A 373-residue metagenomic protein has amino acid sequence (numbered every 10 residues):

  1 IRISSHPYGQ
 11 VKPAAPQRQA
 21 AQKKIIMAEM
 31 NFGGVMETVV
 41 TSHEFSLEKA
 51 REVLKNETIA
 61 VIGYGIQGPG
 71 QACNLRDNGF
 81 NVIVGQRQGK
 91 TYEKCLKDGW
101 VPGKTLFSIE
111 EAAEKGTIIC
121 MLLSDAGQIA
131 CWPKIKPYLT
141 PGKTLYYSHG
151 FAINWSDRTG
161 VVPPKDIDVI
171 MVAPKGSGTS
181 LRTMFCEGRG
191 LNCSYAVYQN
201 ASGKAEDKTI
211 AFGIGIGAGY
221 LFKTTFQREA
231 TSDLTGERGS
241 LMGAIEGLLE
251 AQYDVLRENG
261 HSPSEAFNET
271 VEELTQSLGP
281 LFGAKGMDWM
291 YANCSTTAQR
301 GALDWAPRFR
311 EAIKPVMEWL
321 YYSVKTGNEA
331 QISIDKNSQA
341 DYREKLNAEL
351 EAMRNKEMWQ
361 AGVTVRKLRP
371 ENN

Functional and structural regions predicted by a protein language model:
I1-A28: N-terminal mitochondrial targeting presequence
K23-F32, E37-E44, E258-N373: NAD(P)-dependent Rossmann-like dehydrogenase/reductase catalytic/cofactor-binding core
A28-G103: NAD(P)+-binding Rossmann beta1-loop-alpha1 motif at the extreme N-terminus of oxidoreductases
R87, W100-N154, V162-S177: Rossmann-like NAD(P)-binding element
Y92, A112, Q128, P263-F267: Small-residue helix-packing motif on alpha-helices
Y146-R238: Rossmann-fold dinucleotide-binding core
G203-E258, S264-F282: Active-site-proximal catalytic alpha-helix in oxidoreductases
